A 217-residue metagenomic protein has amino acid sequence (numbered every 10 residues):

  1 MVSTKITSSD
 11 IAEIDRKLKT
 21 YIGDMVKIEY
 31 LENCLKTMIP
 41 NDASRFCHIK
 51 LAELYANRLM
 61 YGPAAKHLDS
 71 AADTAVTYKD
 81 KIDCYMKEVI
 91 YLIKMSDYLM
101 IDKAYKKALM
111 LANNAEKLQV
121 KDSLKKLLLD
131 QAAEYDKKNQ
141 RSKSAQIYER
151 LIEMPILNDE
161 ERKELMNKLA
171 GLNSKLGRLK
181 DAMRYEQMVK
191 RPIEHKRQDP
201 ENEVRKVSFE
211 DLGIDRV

Functional and structural regions predicted by a protein language model:
M1-E29: N-terminal leader/linker segments that initiate helical-solenoid repeat arrays
T4-K5, D42, K79, D83-M86 (+3 more regions): Residue signature of alpha-solenoid helical repeat architecture, marking inter-repeat boundaries and helix-start
I6, R178-V217: Terminal, low-structured helical/coil segments at or just beyond the last alpha-helical repeat
D10-I14, L31, H48, Y85 (+4 more regions): TPR repeat positional signature
L18-L31, A56-D69, M95-K107, K137-E149: Helix-turn-helix repeat elements of alpha-solenoid scaffolds
M38, D42, T74-V76, L92 (+5 more regions): Alpha-helical junction/boundary sensor with strong preference for TPR arrays
D97-A112, Q146-E153, N167-R197: TPR/TPR-like (Sel1-like) alpha-helical repeat modules
